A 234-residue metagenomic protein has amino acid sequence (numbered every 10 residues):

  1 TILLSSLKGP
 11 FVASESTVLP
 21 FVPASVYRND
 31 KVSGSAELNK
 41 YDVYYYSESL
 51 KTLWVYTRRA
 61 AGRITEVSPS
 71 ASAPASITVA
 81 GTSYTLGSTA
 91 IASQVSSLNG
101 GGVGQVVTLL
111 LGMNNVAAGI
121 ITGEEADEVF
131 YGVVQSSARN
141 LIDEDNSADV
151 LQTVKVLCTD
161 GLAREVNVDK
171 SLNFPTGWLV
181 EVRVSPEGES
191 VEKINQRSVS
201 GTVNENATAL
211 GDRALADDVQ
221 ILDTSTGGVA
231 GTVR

Functional and structural regions predicted by a protein language model:
T1-R234: ...the same signal can extend to comparable exposed beta-sheet modules with similar sequence chemistry even outside
